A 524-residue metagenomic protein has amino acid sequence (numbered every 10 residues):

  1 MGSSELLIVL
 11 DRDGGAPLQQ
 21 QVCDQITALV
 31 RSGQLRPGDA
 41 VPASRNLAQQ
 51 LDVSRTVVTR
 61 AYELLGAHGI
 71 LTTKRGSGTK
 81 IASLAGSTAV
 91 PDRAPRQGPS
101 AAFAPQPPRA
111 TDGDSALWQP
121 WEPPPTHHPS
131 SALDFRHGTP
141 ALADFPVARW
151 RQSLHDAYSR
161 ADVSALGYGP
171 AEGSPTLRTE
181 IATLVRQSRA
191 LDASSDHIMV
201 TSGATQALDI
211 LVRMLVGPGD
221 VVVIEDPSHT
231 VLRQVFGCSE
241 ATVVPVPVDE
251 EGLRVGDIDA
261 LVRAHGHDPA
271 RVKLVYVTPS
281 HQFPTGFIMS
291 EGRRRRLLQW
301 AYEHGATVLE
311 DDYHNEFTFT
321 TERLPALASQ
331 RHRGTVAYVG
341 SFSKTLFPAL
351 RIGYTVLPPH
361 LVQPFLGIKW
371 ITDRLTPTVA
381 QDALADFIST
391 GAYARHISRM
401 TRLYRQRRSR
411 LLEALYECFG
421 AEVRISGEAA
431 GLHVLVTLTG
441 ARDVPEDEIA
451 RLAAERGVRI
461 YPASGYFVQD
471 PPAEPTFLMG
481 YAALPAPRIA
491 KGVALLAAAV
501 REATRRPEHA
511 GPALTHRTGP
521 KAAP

Functional and structural regions predicted by a protein language model:
M1-H155, H360, L366-P377, A385-I388 (+9 more regions): N-terminal basic, amphipathic alpha-helical segments
P140, P279-F283, K344, L484: Short glycine-rich anion-binding loops that position phosphate/pyrophosphate groups of nucleotides and phosphorylated
L154-G305, E316-R333, A337, Y404 (+3 more regions): Conserved core of the PLP fold type I
I181, D382-T390: Helix-loop "lid/cap" segments that line or gate small-molecule binding pockets
P227-T230, S464-V468: Short, polar loop motifs at secondary-structure junctions
A328-P364, T376-V379: Active-site PLP attachment segment
